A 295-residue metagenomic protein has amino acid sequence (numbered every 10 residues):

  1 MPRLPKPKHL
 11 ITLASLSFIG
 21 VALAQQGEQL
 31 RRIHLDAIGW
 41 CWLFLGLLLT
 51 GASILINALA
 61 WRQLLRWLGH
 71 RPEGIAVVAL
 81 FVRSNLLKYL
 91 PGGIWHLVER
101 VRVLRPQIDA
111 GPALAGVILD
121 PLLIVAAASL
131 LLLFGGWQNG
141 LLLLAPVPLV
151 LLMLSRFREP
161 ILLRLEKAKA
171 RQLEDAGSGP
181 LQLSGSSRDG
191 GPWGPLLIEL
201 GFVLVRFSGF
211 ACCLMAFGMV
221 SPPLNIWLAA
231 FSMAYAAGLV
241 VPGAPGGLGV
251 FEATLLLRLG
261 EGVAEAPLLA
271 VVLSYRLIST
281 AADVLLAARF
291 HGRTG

Functional and structural regions predicted by a protein language model:
M1-V82, L130, F134-G243, R258-G295: Predominantly cytoplasmic-facing regulatory/coupling regions of multi-pass membrane proteins
I56-A58, L90-V101, G238-L255: Transmembrane helix boundary and interhelical junction motifs in multipass membrane proteins
R66, R100-I108, R258-G260: Helix-loop junctions at the membrane interface of multi-pass solute transporters
G74-A79, H96-V98, R105-P121, A264-S274: Membrane-interface alpha-helices at helix entry/exit sites of multi-pass transporters
N85-I94, P121, V125-S129: Mid-bilayer segments of alpha-helical transmembrane spans in multi-pass integral membrane proteins that mediate
L86, L119-L122, A236, L277: Transmembrane alpha-helical cores of Major Facilitator Superfamily
V103-R105, D109-W137, L144-P146: Hydrophobic alpha-helical segments and helix pairs
